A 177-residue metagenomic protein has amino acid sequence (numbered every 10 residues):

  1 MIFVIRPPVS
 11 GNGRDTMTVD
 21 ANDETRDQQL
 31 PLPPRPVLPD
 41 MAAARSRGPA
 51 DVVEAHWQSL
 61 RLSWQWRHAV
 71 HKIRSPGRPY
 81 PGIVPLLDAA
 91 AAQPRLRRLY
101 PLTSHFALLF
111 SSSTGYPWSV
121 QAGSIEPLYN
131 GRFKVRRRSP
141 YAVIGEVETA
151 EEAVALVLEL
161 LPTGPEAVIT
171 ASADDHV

Functional and structural regions predicted by a protein language model:
M1-D15: N-terminal amphipathic/basic-hydrophobic helices that include classical n-h-c signal peptides and signal-anchor
F3, A21, L99, Y129-R132 (+2 more regions): Structured catalytic/translocation cores of nucleotide/phosphate-coupled proteins
F3, P7, G115-Y141: Short aromatic-glycine-(Arg/Gly/Cys) micro-motifs in beta-strand/loop hairpins
V4-P7, D20-D23, D27-G115, D174-V177: Negatively charged, low-complexity tracts enriched in Asp/Glu with abundant Ser/Thr
G11-P31, R136-D174: Ampiphathic alpha-helical segments that act as solvent-exposed interaction surfaces
R74, I125-P127, E152, L161: General N-terminal targeting signals
A90, G123, V147: Aromatic/pi-system hotspot detector in well-structured domains
S124-P127, A171, D175: Membrane-targeting and insertion segments and their boundary/processing signals
